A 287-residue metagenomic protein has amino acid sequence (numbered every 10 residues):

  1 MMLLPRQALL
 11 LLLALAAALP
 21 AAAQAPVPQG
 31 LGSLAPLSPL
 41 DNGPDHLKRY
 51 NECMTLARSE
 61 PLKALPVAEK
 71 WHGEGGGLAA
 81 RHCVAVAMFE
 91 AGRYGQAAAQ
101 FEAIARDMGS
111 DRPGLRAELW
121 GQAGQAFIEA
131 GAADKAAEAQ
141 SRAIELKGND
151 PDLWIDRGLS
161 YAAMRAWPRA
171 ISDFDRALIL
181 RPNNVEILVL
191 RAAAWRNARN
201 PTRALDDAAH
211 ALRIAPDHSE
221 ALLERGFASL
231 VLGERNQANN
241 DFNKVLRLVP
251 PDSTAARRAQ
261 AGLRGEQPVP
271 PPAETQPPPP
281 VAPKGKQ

Functional and structural regions predicted by a protein language model:
A22-C83, G92-A99, P272-Q287: N-terminal leader/linker segments that initiate helical-solenoid repeat arrays
H46, L78-A79, R112, A117 (+6 more regions): Helix-start (N-cap) detector for alpha-helical repeat units in TPR-like alpha-solenoids, especially tetratricopeptide
E52-M54, V86, Q125, L159 (+4 more regions): Residue-level recognition of tetratricopeptide repeat
E60-K63, R93-Q100, A130-A139, M164-R176 (+2 more regions): Structural signature of tandem alpha-helical TPR/SEL1-like repeats, specifically the intra-repeat loop/turn
K70-W71, A103-I104, R142-A143, R176-A177 (+3 more regions): Canonical positions in the second alpha-helix
G73-E74, D107-D111, L146, L180 (+2 more regions): Structural marker of alpha-solenoid helical repeat scaffolds
C83, Q122, D156, L190 (+2 more regions): Canonical tetratricopeptide repeat
